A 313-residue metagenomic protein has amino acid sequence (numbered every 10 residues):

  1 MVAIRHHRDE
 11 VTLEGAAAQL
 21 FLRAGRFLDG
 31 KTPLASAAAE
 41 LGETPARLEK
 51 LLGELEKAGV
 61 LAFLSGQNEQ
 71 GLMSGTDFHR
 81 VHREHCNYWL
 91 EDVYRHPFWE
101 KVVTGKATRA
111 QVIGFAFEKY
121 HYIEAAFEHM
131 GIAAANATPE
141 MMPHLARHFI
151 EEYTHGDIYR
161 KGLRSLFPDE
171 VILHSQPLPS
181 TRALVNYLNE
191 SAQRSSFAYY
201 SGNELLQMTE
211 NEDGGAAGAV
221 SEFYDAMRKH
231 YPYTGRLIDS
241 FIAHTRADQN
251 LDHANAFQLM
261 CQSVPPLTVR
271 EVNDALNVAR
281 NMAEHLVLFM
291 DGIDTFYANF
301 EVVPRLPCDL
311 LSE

Functional and structural regions predicted by a protein language model:
M1-V11: Long, low-complexity, charged/polar intrinsically disordered regions in eukaryotic proteins
L13-H85: Long, charge-rich, low-complexity alpha-helical segments
D77-L90, P143-S240, V302: Active-site-proximal alpha-helical scaffolds that flank and shape metal-associated catalytic sites
H82-R109, A126: Short alpha-helical hairpin
E91-H96, F117-N136, S175-L188: A short mid-domain helix/strand-loop element embedded in enzyme catalytic domains that forms or borders the active-site
K106-N136, S196-A219: Alpha-helical bundle segments that constitute or directly flank the non-heme di-iron/ferroxidase center
A116-A126, L145-L166, E204-D213, H244-A254 (+2 more regions): Alpha-helical transition-metal enzyme core signature, strongest for iron centers
N250, N255-E313: Acidic, carboxylate-rich catalytic segments that either coordinate divalent cations
